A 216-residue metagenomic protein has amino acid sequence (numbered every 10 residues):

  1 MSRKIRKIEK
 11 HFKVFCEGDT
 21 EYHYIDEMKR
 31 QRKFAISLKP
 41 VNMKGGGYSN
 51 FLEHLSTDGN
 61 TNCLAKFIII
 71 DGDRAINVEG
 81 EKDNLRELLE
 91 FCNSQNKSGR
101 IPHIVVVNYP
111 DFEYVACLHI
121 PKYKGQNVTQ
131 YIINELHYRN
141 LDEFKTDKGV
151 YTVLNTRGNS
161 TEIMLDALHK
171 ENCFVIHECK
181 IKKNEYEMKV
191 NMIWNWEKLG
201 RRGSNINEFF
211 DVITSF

Functional and structural regions predicted by a protein language model:
S2-E9, Y22-P40, H54-F67, G72-F216: C-terminal accessory helical subdomains adjacent to catalytic cores in phosphodiester- and nucleotide-handling enzymes
L38-Y48: Short beta->alpha junction loops
